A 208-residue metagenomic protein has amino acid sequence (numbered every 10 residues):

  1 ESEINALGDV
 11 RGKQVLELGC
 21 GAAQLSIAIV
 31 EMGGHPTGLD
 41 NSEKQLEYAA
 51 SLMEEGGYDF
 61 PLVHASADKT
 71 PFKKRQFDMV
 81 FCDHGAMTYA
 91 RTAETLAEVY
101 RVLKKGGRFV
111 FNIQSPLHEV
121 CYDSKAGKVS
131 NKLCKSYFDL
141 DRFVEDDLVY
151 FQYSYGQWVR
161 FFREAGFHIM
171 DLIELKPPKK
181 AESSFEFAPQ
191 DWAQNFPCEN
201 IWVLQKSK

Functional and structural regions predicted by a protein language model:
E1-K13: Conserved alpha-helix/loop element of class I SAM-dependent methyltransferases that forms part of the SAM/SAH-binding
Q14-K69: Class I SAM-dependent methyltransferase SAM/SAH-binding core
D68-M79: A short acidic, Gly/Pro-enriched loop at the edge of an enzyme's catalytic core that lines a small-molecule cofactor
M79-A93: A short SAM/SAH-binding and catalytic strip from SAM-dependent methyltransferases
A93-R108: A short glycine-rich, Lys/Arg-flanked "PGG" loop and its adjoining helix->strand segment in the class I
R108-L140: Conserved class I S-adenosyl-L-methionine
I113, L117-H118, F143-Q157: Acceptor-substrate binding/catalytic loop of class I
V149-I173: Short alpha-helix
